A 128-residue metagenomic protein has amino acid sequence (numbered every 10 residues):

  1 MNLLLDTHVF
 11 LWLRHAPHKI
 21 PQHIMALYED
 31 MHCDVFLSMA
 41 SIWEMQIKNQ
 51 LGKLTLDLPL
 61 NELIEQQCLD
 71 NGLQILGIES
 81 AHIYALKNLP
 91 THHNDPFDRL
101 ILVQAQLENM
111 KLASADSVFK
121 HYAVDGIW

Functional and structural regions predicted by a protein language model:
M1-S38, L51-Q66, E108, S117-H121: Short, well-structured N-terminal submotif of metal-dependent ribonuclease cores
D6, E44, D98, D116: Acidic active-site catalytic centers that drive phospho-/nucleotidyl reactions and related ester hydrolyses
D6-H8, M45, L86, A105: Generic structural signal for small/hydrophobic residues in well-ordered secondary structure, especially within
A16-P17, K48, L89, D125-G126: Residue-level signal for well-ordered alpha-helical positions
T55-L58, D70-A115: Active-site neighborhoods of divalent-metal-dependent phosphate/nucleic-acid chemistry enzymes
K120, D125-W128: Basic, glycine-rich
